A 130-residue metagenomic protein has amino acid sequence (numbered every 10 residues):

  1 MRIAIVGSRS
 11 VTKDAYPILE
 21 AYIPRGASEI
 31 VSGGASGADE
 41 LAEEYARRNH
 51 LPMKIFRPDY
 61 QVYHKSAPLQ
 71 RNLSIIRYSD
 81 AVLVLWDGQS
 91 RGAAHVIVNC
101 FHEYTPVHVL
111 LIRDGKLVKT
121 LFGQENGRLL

Functional and structural regions predicted by a protein language model:
R2-I3, R9-N126: Acidic/glycine-enriched connector segments
R128-L130: Glycine-rich, aromatic-bearing surface loops/beta-hairpins
